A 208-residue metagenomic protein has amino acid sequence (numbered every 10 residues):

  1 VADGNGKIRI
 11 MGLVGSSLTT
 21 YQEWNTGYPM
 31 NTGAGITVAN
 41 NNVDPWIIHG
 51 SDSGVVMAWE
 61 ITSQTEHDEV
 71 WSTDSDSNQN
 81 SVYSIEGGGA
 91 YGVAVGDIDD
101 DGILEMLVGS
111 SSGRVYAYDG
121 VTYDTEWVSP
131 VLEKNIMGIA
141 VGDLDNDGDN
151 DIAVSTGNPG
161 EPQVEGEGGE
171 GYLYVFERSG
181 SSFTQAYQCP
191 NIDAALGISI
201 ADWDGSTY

Functional and structural regions predicted by a protein language model:
V1-D3, P45-G50, M106-S110, I152-T156: Hydrophobic beta-strand segments that make up the repeating blades of beta-propeller and related beta-repeat
G6-K7, G54-V55, G113-R114, G157-E167: Short glycine/acidic-enriched loop and turn motifs that connect beta-strands
L13-S16, I61-T65, D119-T122, R178-S181: Short loop/turn segments that connect beta-strands within beta-propeller blades
T19-N25, D68-S77, T125-P130, T184-P190: Beta-propeller fold detector
T26-G35, D76-G92, P130-A140, Q188-I200: Repeat-based blade/solenoid architectures
G33-N41, P45-I48, Y91-I98, E105 (+2 more regions): Beta-propeller blade termini
G171-E177: Beta-propeller blade signature
